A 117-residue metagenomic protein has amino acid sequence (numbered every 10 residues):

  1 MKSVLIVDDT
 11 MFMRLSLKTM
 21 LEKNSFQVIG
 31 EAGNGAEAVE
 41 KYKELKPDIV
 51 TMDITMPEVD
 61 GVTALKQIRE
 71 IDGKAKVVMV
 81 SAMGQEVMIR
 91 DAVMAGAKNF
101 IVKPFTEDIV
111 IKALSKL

Functional and structural regions predicted by a protein language model:
M11-G30: Two-component/phosphorelay signaling modules centered on CheY-like receiver
N34-E37, D60-T63: Acidic catalytic/metal-coordinating carboxylates
L45-T51: Active-site beta3 strand of CheY-like receiver
M56: Receiver (REC) domain active-site loop signature in two-component systems and cognate sites in sensor histidine kinases
F105-L114: C-terminal output helix
